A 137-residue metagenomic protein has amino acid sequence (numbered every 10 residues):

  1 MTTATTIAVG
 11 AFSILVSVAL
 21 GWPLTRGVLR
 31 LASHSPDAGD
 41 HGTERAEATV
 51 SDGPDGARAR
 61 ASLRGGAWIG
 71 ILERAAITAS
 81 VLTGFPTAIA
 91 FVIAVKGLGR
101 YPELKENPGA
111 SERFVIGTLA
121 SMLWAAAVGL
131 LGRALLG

Functional and structural regions predicted by a protein language model:
T3-A19: Alpha-helical transmembrane segments
A8-F12, I71, A90, F114-L119: Hydrophobic alpha-helical transmembrane segments
T25-S62, E103: Cytosolic, membrane-interface loops and tails of multi-pass inner-membrane proteins
A67-T78, S121-A126: Core segments of transmembrane alpha-helices that mediate helix-helix packing or line hydrophobic substrate/ligand
V81-I89: Transmembrane helix interruption/hinge and helix-loop junction motifs
A88-E106: Transmembrane alpha-helical segments of integral membrane proteins
P102-L123: Interfacial loop-to-transmembrane junctions
A127-G137: Juxtamembrane boundary at the C-terminal end of a transmembrane helix
